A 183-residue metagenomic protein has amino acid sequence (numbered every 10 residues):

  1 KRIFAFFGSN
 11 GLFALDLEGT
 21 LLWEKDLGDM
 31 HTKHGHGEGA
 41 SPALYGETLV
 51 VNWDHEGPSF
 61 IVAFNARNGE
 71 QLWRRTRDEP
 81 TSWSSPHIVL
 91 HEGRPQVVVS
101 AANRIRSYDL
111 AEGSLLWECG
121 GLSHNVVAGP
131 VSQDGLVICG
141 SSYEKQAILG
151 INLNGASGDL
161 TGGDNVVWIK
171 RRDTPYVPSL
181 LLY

Functional and structural regions predicted by a protein language model:
K1-Y183: Noncatalytic, solvent-exposed loop/strand surfaces of beta-propeller-type extracellular/periplasmic domains
